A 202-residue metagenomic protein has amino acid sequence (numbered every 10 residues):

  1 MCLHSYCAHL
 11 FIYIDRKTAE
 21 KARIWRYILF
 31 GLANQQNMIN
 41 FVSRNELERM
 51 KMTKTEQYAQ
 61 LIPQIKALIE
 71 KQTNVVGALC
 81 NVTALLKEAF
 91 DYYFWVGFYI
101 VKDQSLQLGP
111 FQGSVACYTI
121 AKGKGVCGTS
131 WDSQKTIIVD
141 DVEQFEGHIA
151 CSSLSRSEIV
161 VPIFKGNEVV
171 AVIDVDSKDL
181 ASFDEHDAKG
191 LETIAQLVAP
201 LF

Functional and structural regions predicted by a protein language model:
I12-Y13, R23, Y27, N34 (+2 more regions): Short, positively charged and aromatic/hydrophobic N-terminal segments
S43-P110, V198, F202: Intrinsically disordered, low-complexity terminal regulatory regions
W95, V160, V172: Short hydrophobic/aromatic beta-strand element in the GNAT-like acyltransferase core that lines or flanks the acyl-donor
V101-S153: Regulatory sensory and allosteric helical modules in signal-transduction proteins and certain transcription factors
S157-F164: A short, aliphatic-rich beta-strand micro-motif
F164-S177: Sensory-domain boundary capping and coupling elements
D176-I194, L201-F202: Regulatory loop-to-helix N-cap segments in sensory/regulatory domains that couple ligand/signal detection
